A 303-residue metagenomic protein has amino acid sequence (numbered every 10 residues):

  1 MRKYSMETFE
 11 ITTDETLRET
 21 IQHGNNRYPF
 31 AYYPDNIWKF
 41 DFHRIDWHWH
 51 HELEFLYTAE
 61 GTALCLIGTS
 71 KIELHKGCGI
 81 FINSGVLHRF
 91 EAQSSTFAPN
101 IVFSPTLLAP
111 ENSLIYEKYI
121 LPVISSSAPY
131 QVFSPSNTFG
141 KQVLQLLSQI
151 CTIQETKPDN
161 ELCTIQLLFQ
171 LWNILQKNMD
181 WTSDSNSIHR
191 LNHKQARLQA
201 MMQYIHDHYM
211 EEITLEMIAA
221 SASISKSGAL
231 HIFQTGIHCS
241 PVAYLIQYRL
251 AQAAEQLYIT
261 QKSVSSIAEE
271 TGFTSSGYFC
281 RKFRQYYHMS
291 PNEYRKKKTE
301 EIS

Functional and structural regions predicted by a protein language model:
M1-H75, A92, E117, Q131 (+2 more regions): Generic protein-terminus/edge-of-domain signal
L74-L87: Conserved metal-binding segment of the jelly-roll/cupin
G85-L108, S113-I115: Ligand-binding loop in jelly-roll beta-barrel domains
P129-G140, I153-E211, L215-A222, T235-Q247: Short, Lys/Arg-enriched, Trp-marked, Pro/Gly-tolerant hinge/linker segments that flank
Q199, Q203, D207, E212-S225 (+2 more regions): Terminal helix-turn-helix DNA-binding modules in bacterial transcription factors
